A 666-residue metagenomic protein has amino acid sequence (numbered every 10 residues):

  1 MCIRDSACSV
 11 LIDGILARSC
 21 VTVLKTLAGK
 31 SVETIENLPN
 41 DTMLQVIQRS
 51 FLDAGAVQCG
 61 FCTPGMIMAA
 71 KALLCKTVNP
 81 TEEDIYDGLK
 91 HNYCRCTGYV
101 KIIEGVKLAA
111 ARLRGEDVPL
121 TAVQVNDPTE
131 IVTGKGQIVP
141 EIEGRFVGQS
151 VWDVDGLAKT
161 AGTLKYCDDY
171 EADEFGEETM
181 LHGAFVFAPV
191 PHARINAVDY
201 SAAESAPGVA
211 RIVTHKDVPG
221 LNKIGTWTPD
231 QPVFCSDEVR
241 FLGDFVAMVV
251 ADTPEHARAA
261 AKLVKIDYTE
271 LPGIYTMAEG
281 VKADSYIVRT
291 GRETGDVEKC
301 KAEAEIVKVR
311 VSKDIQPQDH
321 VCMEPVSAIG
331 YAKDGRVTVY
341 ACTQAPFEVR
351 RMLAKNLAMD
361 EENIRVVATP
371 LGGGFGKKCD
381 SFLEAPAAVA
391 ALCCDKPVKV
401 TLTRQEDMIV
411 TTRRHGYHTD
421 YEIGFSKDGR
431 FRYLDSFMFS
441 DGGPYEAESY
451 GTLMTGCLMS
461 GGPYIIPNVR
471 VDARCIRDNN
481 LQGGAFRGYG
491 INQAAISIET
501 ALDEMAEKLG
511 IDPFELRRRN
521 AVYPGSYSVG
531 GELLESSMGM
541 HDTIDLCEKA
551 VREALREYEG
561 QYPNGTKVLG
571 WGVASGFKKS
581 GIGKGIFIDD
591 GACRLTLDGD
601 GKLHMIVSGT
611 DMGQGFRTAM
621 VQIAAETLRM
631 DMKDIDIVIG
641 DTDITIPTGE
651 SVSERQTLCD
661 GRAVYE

Functional and structural regions predicted by a protein language model:
R4, E83-K90, H215, E362-T369 (+7 more regions): Beta-strand segments within the central parallel beta-sheet cores of soluble alpha/beta enzyme folds
R4-G134, K584: Signature of N-terminal electron-transfer/Fe-S-associated modules in redox systems
L52, K90-T97, K101, V213-D244 (+9 more regions): Short, surface-exposed loop/turn segments at secondary-structure boundaries that line and modulate
G55, Q149, D155-A161, E293-A328 (+2 more regions): Glycine-rich loop/linker segments at domain edges
M66, C75, A184-H215, M248-D267 (+10 more regions): Alpha-helical support elements that line or immediately flank enzyme active sites and cofactor-binding pockets
L89-C167, H541-N564, G570, R594-I606 (+1 more regions): Intrinsic disorder at enzyme termini
A111-T290: Flexible, low-hydrophobicity surface segments
E279-L357, A521-K602: Helix-loop-helix junctions that connect adjacent transmembrane helices in secondary transporters/permeases, recognized
